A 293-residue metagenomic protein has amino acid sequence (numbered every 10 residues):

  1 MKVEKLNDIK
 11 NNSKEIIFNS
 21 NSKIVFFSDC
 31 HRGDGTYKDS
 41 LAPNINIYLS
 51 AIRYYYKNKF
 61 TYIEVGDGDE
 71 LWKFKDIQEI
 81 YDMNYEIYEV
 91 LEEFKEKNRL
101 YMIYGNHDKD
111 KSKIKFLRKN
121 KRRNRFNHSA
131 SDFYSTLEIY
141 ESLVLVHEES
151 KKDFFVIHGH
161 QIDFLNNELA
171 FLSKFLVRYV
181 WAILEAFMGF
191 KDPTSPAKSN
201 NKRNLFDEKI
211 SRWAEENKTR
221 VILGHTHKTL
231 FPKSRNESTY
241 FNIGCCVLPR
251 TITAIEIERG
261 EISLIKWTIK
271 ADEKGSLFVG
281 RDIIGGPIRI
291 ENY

Functional and structural regions predicted by a protein language model:
M1-E64, G68-Y293: Extended recognition/assembly regions associated with phosphoester-bond processing machinery
